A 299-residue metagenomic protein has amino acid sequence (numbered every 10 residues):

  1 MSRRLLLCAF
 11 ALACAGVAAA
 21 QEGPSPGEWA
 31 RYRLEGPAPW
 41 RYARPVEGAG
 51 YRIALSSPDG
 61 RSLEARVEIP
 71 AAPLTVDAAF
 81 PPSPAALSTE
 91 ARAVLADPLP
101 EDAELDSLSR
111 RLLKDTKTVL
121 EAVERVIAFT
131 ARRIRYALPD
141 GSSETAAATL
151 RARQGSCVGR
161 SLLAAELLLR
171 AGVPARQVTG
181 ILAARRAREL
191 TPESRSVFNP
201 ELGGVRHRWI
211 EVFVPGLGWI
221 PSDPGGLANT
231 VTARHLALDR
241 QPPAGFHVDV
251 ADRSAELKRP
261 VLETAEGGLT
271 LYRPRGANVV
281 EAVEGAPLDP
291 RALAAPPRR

Functional and structural regions predicted by a protein language model:
M1-L7: Bacterial N-terminal signal peptides that target proteins for export
L7-A15: Bacterial N-terminal signal peptides
A20-P82: Intrinsically disordered, low-complexity N-terminal segments that are enriched in acidic
I69-P73, S83-G155, L163-A165, R170-A171 (+2 more regions): Secondary-structure boundary elements
V76-A79, L138-G141, G180, R188 (+1 more regions): Short, solvent-exposed loop/turn and secondary-structure capping segments
L162-T264: Hydrophobic/aromatic-rich core segments of domains that either
P243-R299: Alpha-helical and coiled-coil interaction segments, frequently adjacent to or embedded within charge-biased
